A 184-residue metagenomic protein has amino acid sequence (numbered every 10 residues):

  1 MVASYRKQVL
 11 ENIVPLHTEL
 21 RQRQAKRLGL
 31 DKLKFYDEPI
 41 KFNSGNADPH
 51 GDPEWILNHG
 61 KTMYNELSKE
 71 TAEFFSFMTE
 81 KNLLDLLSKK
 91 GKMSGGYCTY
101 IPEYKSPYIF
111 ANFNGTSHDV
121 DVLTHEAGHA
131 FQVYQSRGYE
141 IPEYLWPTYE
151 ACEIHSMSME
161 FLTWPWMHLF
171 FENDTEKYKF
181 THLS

Functional and structural regions predicted by a protein language model:
M1-S184: Cation-handling catalytic/transport regions enriched in His/Asp/Glu
